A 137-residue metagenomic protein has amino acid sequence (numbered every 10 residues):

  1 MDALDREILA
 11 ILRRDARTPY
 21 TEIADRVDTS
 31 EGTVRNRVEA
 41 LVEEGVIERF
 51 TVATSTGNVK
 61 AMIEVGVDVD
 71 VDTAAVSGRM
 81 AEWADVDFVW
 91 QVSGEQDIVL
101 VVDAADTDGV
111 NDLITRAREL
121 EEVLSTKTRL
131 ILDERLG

Functional and structural regions predicted by a protein language model:
M1-G137: A compositional/biophysical signature of low hydrophobicity enriched in polar/charged and small residues
